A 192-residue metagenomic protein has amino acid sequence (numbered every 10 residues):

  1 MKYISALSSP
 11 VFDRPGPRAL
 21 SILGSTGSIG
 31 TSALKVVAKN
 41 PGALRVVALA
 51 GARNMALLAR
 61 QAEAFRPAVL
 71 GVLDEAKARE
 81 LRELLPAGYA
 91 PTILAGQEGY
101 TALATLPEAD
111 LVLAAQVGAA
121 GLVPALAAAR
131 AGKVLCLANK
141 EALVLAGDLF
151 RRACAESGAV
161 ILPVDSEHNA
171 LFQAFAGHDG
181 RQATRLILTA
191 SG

Functional and structural regions predicted by a protein language model:
K2-L70: N-terminal Rossmann-like dinucleotide-binding module
I22, V72, I93-G96, L113-A114 (+3 more regions): General beta-strand structural signal in soluble alpha/beta enzymes
T26, A62, V112, G132 (+1 more regions): Residue-level signal for inorganic ion chemistry
S32-P41, R60-Q61, L145-G158, A174-G177: Active-site-proximal loop->helix
V47-Q97, T101-A104: Glycine-rich nucleotide/cofactor/substrate-binding loop typically near the N-terminus or early in the first domain
L81, G118-A131, K140-V160: Rossmann-fold NAD(P)-binding glycine/threonine-rich loop
A95-A128: Beta-loop-alpha module in the N-terminal Rossmann-like domain of NAD(P)-dependent dehydrogenases, especially those
H168-G192: Conserved anion/nucleotide-ligand pocket segment
